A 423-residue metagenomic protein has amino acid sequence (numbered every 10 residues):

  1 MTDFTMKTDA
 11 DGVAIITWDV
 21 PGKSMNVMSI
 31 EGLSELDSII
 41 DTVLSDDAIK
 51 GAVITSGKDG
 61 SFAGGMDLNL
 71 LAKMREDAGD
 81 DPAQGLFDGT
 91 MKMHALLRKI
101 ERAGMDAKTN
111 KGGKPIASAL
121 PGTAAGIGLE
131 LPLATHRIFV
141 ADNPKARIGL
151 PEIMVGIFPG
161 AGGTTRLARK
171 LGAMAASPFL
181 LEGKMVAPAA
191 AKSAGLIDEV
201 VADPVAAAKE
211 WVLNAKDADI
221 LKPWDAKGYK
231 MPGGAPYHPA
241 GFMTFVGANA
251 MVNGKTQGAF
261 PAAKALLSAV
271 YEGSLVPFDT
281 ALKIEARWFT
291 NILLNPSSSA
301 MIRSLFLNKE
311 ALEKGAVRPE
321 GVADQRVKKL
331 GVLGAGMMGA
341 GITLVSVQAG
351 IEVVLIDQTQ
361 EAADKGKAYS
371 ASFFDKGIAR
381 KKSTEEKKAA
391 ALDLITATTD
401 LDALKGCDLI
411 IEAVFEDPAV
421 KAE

Functional and structural regions predicted by a protein language model:
M1-T55, D80: Conserved CoA-thioester-binding segment of acyl-CoA-metabolizing enzymes
V13, T17, I30-I40, A175-S177 (+3 more regions): Intrinsically disordered, low-complexity segments enriched in small/flexible residues
K23, E361-A362, K376-E423: Rossmann-like NAD(P)-binding element
S56-L96, A124, M154-G156: Glycine- (often His-adjacent) and acidic-residue-rich active-site loop that binds/positions the CoA thioester
H94, I100-V155, P159, F179 (+2 more regions): Glycine-rich beta-to-alpha active-site loop
F139-A141, I197-A207, T396-D400: Short acidic-hydrophobic, aromatic-tinged amphipathic segments that line or gate anion-handling sites
G163-M174: Hydrophobic, secondary-structure "cap" segments at the distal end of domains
E313-F373, T396: NAD(P)+-binding Rossmann beta1-loop-alpha1 motif at the extreme N-terminus of oxidoreductases
